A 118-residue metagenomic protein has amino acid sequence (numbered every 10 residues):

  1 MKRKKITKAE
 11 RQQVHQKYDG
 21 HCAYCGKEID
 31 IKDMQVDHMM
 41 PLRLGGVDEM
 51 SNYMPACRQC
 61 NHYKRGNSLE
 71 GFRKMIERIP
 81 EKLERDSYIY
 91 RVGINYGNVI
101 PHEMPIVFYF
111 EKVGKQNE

Functional and structural regions predicted by a protein language model:
M1-A9, K27-I29, M54, H62-E118: Extended charged
K5-M34, C57: Short cysteine-rich loop/turn motifs with clustered Cys
D33, R43, K64-G66: Activation segment
M34, D48, N67-E70: Generic recognition of short, well-ordered alpha-helical segments
Q35-M39: Histidine-centered catalytic micro-motifs used for acid/base chemistry in nuclease and nucleotide-processing active
L42-R43, I79: Generic recognition of well-structured, leucine-rich alpha-helical segments and adjacent helix-turn regions within
L44-Y63: Short beta-strand-alpha-helix junction that forms the catalytic/metal-binding core of metal-dependent nuclease domains
